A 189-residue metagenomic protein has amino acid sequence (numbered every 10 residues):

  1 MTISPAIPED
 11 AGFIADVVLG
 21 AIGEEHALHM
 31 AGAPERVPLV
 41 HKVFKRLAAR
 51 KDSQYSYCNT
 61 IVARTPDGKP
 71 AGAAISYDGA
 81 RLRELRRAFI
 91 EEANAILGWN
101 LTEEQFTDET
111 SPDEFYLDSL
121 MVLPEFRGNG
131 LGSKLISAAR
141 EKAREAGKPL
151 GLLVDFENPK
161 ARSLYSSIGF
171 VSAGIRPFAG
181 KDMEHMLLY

Functional and structural regions predicted by a protein language model:
T2-D16, G23-H29: A short beta-loop-alpha structural element at the N-terminal edge of CoA-dependent acyl/N-acetyltransferase catalytic
E24-A48, E91-L97: Conserved GNAT-fold acetyl-CoA-binding loop/helix
L47-V62, A80-E84, Y116: A short helix-loop-beta-strand connector motif used in the catalytic cores of GNAT acetyltransferases and, in some
V62, K69-D78, Y116, M121: Conserved beta-strand in the GNAT
D78-F115, S119: Conserved acyl-donor/pantetheine-binding loop and adjacent beta-alpha core of acyl/acetyltransferases and related
E109-T110, L123, K134-P149: Conserved acyl-CoA
D113-F115, R127, A143-D155: Conserved GNAT acetyl-CoA-binding A-motif
G128-E141, S163-S167: Conserved acetyl-CoA-binding loop-helix of GNAT-fold acetyltransferases
